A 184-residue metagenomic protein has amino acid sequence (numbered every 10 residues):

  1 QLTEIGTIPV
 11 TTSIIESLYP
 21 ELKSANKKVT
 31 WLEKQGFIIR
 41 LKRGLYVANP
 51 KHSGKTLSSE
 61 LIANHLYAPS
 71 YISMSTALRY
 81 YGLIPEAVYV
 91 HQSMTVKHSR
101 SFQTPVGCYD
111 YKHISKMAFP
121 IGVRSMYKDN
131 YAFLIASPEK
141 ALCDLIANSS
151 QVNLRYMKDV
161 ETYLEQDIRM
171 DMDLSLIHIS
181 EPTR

Functional and structural regions predicted by a protein language model:
Q1-Y67: Short beta-edge/loop segments at beta->alpha junctions of small alpha/beta modules that act as binding/recognition
P9, Y71, A136: Short aromatic/basic micro-patch
T12, M74, P138-E139: Structural motif detector for alpha-helix initiation sites
P20, G82, A147-Q151: Hydrophobic/aromatic-lined pockets within catalytic cores
R40-A48, S59-A118: Short gly/ser-rich loop at a beta-strand->alpha-helix junction or flexible surface loop bordering the NTP-binding
V90-L174: Conserved, surface-exposed functional patches that form binding/active-site neighborhoods
S175-T183: Residue-level detector of conserved catalytic or cofactor/ligand-binding positions in enzyme active sites
